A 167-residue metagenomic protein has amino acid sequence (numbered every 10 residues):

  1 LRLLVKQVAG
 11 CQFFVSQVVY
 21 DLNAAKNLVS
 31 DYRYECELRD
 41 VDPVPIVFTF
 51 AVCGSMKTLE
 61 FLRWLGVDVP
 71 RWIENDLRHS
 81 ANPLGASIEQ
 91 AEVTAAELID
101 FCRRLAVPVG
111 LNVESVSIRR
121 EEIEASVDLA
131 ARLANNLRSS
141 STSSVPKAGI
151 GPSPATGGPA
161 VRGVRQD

Functional and structural regions predicted by a protein language model:
L1, C36-A106, E114-G157, V161-D167: Active-site pocket-lining/capping segments in soluble small-molecule metabolic enzymes
L1-L4, Q12: Internal active-site segments that recognize and position negatively charged phosphoryl groups and nucleotide moieties
L4-Q7, K26-V29, R33, I99: A structural alpha-helix within SAM-dependent methyltransferase catalytic domains
K6, G10, F48: Conserved, mostly hydrophobic/aromatic
C11-Q12, P108: A structural motif
Q12-D21: Catalytic beta/alpha-barrel core
Y20-Y34, E122-I123: Active-site-adjacent beta->alpha loops and helix N-cap segments on the catalytic face of soluble alpha/beta enzymes
